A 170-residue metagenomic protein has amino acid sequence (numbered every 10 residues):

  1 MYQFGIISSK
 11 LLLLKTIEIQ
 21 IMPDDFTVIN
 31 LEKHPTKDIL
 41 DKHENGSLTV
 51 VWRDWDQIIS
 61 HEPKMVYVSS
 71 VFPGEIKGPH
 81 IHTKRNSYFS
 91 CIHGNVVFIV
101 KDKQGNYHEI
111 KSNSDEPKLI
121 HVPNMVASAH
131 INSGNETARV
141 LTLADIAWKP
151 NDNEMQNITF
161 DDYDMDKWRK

Functional and structural regions predicted by a protein language model:
M1-I21: N-terminal amphipathic/basic-hydrophobic helices that include classical n-h-c signal peptides and signal-anchor
L14-L119, N135-K170: Non-catalytic, conserved peripheral segments adjacent to functional cores
S128: Glycine-centered loop/turn positions within well-structured domains that cap or flank conserved ligand/cofactor-binding
I131-N132: Asparagine-centered strand-capping/turn motif at beta-strand->loop junctions
